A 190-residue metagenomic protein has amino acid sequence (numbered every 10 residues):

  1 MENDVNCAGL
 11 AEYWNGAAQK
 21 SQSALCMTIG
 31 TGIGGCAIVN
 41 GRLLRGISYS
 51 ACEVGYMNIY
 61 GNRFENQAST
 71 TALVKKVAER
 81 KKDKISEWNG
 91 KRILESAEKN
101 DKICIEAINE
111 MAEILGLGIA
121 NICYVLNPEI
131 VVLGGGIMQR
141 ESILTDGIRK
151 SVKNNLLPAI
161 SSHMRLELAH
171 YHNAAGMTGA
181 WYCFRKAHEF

Functional and structural regions predicted by a protein language model:
M1-E12, Q19, L25-C26: ATP-dependent carbohydrate kinase catalytic cores
D4, G30, A180: Active-site glycine-centered loops adjacent to acidic/histidine catalytic or metal-binding residues that shape
C7, T31-G34: Conserved A3 ("GATE") glycine/threonine-rich loop of ANL adenylate-forming enzymes
A11-S21, L43, N58-F190: ATP-binding/phosphotransfer module of carbohydrate and carboxylate kinases, centering on a glycine-rich
A24-T28, C36: Short glycine-aspartate micro-motif
V39-N40: A cytosolic small-molecule/anion-sensing beta-strand core signal
A51-E53: A short acidic/small-residue loop/turn micro-motif
